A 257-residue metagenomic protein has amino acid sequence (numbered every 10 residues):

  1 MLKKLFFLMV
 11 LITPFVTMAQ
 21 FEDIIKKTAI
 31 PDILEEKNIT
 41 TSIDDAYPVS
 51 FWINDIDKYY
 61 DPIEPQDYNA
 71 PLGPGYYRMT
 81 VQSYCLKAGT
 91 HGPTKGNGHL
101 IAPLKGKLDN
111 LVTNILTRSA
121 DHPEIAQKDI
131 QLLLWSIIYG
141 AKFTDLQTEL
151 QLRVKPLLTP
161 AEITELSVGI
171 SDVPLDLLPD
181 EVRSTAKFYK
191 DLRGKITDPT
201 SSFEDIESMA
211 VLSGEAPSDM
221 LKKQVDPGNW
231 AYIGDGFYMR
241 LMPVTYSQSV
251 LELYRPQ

Functional and structural regions predicted by a protein language model:
M1-E22: Bacterial Sec-dependent N-terminal signal peptides
M9-P14, K87-G89, V154, S247-S249: Residues in flexible loops and secondary-structure boundaries
D23-E124, K128-L132, L221-N229, Q257: Short, surface-exposed polybasic-aromatic patches that bind anionic ligands, especially phosphate groups
Y76, V81-P199: Mature extracellular/secreted ectodomains of secretory-pathway proteins
L158-Q257: Long, low-hydrophobicity ectodomains and other hydrophilic envelope-associated domains
